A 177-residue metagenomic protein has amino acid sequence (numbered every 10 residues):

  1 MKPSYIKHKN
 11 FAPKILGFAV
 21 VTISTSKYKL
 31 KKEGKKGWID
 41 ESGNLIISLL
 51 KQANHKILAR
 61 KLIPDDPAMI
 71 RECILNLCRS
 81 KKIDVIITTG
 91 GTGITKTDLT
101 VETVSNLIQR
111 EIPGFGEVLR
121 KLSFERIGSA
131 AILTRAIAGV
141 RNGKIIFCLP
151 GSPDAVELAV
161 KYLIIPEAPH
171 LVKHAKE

Functional and structural regions predicted by a protein language model:
M1-E177: Non-catalytic beta/alpha edge segments that cap or flank active sites
